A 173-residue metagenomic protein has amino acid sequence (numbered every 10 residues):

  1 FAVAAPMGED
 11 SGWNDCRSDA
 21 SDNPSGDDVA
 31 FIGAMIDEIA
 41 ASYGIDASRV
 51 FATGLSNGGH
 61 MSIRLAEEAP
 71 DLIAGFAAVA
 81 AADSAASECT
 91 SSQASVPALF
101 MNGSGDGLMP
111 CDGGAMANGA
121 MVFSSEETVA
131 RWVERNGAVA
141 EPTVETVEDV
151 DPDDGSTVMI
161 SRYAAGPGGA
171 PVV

Functional and structural regions predicted by a protein language model:
F1-F51, H60-E68: Serine-hydrolase catalytic machinery in alpha/beta-hydrolase-like enzymes
A40-S42, A47-V96, G107: Primarily recognizes the serine-hydrolase "nucleophile elbow" in alpha/beta-hydrolase and SGNH/GDSL folds
A74-S156, S161-G168: The feature captures the conserved acid-bearing segment of alpha/beta-hydrolase catalytic domains
V173: Active-site-adjacent mobile loop/cap segments within catalytic or ligand-binding domains
